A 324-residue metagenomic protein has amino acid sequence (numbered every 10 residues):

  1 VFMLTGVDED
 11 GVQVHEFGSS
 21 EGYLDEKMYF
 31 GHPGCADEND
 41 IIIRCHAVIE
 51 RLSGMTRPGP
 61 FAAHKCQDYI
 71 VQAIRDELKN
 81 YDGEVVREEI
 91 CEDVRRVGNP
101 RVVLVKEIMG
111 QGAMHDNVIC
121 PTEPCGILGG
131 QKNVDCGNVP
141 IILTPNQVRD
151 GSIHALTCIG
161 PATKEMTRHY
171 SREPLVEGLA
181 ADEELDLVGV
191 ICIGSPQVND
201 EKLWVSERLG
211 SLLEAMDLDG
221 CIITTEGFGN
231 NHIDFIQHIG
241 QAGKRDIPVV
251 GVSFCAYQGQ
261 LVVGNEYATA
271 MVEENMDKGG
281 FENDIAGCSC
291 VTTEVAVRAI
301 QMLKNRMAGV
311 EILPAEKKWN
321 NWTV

Functional and structural regions predicted by a protein language model:
V1-V324: An N-terminal assembly and electron-transfer interface module characteristic of large anaerobic redox and radical
